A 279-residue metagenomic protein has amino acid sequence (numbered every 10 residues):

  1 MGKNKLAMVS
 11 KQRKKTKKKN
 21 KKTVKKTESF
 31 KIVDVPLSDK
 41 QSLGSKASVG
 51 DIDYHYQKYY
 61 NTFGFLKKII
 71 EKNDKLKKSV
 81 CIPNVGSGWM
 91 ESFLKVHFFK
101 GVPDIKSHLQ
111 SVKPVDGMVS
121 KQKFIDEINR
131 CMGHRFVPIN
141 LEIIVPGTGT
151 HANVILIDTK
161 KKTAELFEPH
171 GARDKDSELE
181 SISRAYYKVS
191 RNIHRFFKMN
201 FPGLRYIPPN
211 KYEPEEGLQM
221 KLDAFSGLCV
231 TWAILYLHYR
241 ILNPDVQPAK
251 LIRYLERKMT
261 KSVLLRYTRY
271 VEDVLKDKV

Functional and structural regions predicted by a protein language model:
M1-S29: Arg/Lys-rich, intrinsically disordered low-complexity tails that mediate electrostatic binding and condensation
K25-A164, E168-G171: Cysteine protease catalytic domains with a Cys-His-Asp triad
A47-G50, Y54-Q57, V85, R184 (+6 more regions): Alpha-helix boundary/N-cap detector
K72-L76, V96, R130-H134, M199 (+3 more regions): Surface-exposed polar/charged interaction patches
S107-D116, T231, L235-V279: Contiguous terminal or domain-adjacent regions that often encompass a lipid-handling module or interaction segment
C131-L242: Cysteine protease-like catalytic core of ubiquitin/ubiquitin-like
